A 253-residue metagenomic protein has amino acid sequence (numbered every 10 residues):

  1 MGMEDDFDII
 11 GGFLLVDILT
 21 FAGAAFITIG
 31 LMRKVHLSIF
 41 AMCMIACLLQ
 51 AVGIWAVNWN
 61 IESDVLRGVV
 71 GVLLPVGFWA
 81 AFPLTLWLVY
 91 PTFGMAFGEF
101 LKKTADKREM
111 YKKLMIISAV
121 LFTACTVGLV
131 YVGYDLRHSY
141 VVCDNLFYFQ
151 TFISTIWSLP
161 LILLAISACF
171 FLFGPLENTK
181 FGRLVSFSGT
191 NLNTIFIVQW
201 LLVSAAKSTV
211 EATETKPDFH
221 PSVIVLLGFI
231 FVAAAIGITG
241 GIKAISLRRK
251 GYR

Functional and structural regions predicted by a protein language model:
M1-R253: Alpha-helical transmembrane segments and their immediate juxtamembrane cytosolic regions
